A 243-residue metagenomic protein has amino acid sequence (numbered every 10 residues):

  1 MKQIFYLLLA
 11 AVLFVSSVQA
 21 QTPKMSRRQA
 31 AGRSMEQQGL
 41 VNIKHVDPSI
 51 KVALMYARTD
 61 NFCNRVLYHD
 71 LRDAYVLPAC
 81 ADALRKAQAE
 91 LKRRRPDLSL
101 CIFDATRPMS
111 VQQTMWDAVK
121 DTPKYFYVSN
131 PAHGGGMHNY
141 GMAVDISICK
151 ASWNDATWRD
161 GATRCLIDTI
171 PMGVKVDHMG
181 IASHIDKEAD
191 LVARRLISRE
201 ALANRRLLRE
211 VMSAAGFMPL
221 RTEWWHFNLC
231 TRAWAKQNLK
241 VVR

Functional and structural regions predicted by a protein language model:
M1-P23: Bacterial Sec-dependent N-terminal signal peptides
A20-A105, M115-A118, T122-T222, T231-R243: Extracytoplasmic cell-surface/polysaccharide-interacting catalytic and binding patches
P108: Segments that shape or occlude catalytic/ligand-binding pockets
V111: Short, well-ordered surface patches within globular domains
F227: Conserved metal-phosphate-binding beta-hairpin within the catalytic cores of diverse ATP-dependent phosphoryl-transfer
